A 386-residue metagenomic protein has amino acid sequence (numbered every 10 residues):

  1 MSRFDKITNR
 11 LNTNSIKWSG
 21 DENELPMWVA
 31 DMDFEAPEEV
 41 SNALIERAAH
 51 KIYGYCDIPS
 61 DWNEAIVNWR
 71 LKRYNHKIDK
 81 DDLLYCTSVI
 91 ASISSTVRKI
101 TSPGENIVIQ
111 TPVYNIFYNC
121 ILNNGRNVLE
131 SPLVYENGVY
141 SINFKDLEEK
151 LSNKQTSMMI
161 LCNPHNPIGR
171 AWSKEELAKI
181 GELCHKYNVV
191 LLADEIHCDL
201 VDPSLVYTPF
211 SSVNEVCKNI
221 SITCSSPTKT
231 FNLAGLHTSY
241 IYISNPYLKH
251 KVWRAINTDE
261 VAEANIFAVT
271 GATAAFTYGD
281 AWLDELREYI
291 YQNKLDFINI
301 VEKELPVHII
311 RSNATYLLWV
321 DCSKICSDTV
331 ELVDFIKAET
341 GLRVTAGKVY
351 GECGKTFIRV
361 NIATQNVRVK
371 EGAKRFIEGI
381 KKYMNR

Functional and structural regions predicted by a protein language model:
S2-S88, S95, F276, K382-R386: N-terminal small-domain helix-loop-helix segment of the aminotransferase-like
N42, E215-E288, L295, N299 (+1 more regions): Conserved core segment of the aminotransferase class I/II
Y53-E182, D199-L200, Y207-S212: Conserved core of the PLP fold type I
N124, K186-Y187, C217, E304 (+2 more regions): Helix C-cap/helix->beta junction micro-motif
C217, C326, F335-V344, Y350-R386: PLP-dependent enzyme catalytic core of the Aspartate aminotransferase-like
T273, Y289-I298, I309-C322: Conserved glycine-rich beta-strand-loop-beta hairpin in the small C-terminal domain of fold type I
